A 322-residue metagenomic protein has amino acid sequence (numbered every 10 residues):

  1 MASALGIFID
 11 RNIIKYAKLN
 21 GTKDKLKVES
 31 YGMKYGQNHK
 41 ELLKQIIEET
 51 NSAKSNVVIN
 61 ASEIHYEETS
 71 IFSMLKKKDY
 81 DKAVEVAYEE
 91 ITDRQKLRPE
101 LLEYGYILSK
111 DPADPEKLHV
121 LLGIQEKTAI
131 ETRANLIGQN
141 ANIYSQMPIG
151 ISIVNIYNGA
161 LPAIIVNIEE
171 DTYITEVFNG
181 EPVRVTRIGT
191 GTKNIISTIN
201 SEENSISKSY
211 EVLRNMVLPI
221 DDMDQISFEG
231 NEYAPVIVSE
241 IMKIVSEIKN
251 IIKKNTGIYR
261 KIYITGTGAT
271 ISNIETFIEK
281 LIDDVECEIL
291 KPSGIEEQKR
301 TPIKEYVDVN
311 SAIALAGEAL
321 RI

Functional and structural regions predicted by a protein language model:
M1-K34, A53-N60, Y157-E202: Gly/Thr-rich phosphate-binding beta-strand-loop-beta motif of the actin/hexokinase/Hsp70
L26-N51, K77-Y80: N-terminal phosphate-binding loop and adjacent alpha-helix
T50-H65, N142, N255-G268: Short glycine-rich phosphate-binding loop at a beta-alpha junction
E63-G159, G294: Active-site neighborhood for divalent-cation/phosphate handling
E131-G150, N179-Q225: Glycine-rich phosphate-binding loop plus the immediately following alpha-helix
Y157, E288-I322: Glycine-rich phosphate-binding/hydrolytic loop that grips phosphoryl groups
S201-E202, R214-K261: Adenine-nucleotide phosphate-binding core of ATP-dependent small-molecule kinases
Y259-D283: Glycine-rich phosphate-binding loops at beta-strand->alpha-helix junctions
